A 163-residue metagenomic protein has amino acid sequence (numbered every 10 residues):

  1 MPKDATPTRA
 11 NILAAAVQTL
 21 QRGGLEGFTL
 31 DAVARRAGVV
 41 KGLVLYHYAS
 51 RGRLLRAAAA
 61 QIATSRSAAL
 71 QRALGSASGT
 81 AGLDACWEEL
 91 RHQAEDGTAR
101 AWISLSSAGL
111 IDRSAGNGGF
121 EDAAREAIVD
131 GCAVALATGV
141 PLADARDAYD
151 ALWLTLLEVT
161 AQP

Functional and structural regions predicted by a protein language model:
M1-P7, A161-P163: N-terminal intrinsically disordered/low-complexity leader segments
N11, A15-A57: Helix-turn-helix
N11, A15-G23, A68-A73, A101-G109 (+2 more regions): Solvent-exposed, amphipathic alpha-helical segments
N11, R53, A81, A85 (+4 more regions): Amphipathic alpha-helical interaction segments
A57, A68-A99, R125: Hydrophobic alpha-helical connector segments
A60-R66: Short, basic, alpha-helical segments at the C-terminal edge of helix-turn-helix-like DNA-binding modules
E88-Q93, R100-S114: Helix-loop "lid/cap" segments that line or gate small-molecule binding pockets
R113-P163: Hydrophobic/aromatic-rich alpha-helical bundle segments in the mid-to-C-terminal region
